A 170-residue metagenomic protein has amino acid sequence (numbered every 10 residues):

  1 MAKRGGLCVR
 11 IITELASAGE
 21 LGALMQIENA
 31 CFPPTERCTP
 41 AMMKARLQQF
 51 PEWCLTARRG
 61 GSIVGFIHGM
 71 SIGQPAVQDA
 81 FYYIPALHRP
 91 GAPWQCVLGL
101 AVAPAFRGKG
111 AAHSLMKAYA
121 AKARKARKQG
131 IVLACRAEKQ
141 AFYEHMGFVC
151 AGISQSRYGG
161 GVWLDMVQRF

Functional and structural regions predicted by a protein language model:
M1-C8: Short, Lys/Arg-enriched N-terminal segments with co-localized hydrophobic residues within the first ~10-30 amino acids
V9-L24: A short beta-loop-alpha structural element at the N-terminal edge of CoA-dependent acyl/N-acetyltransferase catalytic
P33-G60, F66-L87: Active-site rim helix/loop that mediates acceptor-substrate recognition in acyltransferases
W53, Q129, V149: Short acidic/polar active-site loop segments enriched in Thr and Asp
I63-A101, R107, K117, R157-V162: Conserved acyl-donor/pantetheine-binding loop and adjacent beta-alpha core of acyl/acetyltransferases and related
R89-P90, A103-K117, A126, Q140-A141 (+1 more regions): Conserved glycine-rich acetyl-CoA-binding loop
Q95, M116, A121-R136: Conserved GNAT acetyl-CoA-binding A-motif
H113, K125, A137-G161: Conserved active-site alpha-helix within GNAT-family acetyltransferase domains
